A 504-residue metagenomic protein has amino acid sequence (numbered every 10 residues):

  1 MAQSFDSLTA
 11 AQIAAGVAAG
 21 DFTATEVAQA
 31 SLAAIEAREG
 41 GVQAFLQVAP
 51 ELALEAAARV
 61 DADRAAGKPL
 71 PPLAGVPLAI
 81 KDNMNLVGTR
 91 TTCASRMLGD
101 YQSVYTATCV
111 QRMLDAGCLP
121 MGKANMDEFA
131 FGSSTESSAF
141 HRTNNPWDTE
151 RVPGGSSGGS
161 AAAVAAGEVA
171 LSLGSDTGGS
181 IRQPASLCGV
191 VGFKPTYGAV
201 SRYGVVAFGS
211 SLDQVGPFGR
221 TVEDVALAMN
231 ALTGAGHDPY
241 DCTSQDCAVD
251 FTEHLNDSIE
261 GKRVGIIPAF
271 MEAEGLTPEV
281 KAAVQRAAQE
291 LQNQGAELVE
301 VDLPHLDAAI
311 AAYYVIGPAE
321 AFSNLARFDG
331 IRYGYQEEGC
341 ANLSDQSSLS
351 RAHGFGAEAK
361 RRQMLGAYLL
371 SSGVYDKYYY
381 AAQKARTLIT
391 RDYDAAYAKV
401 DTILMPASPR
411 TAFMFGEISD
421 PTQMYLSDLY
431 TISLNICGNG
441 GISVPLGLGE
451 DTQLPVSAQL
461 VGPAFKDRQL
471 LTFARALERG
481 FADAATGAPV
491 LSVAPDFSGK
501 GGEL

Functional and structural regions predicted by a protein language model:
M1-L54, L276, V280, R286-Q289 (+2 more regions): An N-terminal boundary/leader segment
A14-A15, E272, H305-L306, R327-I436 (+1 more regions): Serine-dependent amide/ester hydrolase catalytic core
V27-S31, A312-Y313, A359-A367: Short alpha-helical scaffolding segments that buttress acidic/His motifs in well-ordered protein cores
S31, A53, T106, V225 (+5 more regions): Residue-level signal for inorganic ion chemistry
A37, D115, A166-L171, T177-E274 (+3 more regions): Structural helix-boundary/capping segments
E51-D61, G117-C118, D127: Long amphipathic alpha-helix in the N-terminal Rossmann-like dinucleotide-binding domain of NAD(P)-dependent
V60-V76, L255-I267: Immediate post-signal peptide segment of exported/extracytoplasmic ligand-binding proteins
L73-V215, I267-A269, P318-A319, M405-T422: Short glycine/serine-rich loop/turn segments
